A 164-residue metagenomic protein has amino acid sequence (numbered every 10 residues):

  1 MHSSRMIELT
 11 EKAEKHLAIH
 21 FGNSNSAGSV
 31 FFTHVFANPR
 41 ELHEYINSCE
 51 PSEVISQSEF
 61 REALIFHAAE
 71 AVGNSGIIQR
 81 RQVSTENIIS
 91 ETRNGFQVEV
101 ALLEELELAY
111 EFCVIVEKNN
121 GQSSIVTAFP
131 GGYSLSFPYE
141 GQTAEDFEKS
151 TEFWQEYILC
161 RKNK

Functional and structural regions predicted by a protein language model:
M1-H2: N-terminal export/ancillary region detector
E8, E14, A18-I19, N23-L159: Functional cores of ribonucleases/endoribonucleases
K162-N163: Surface-exposed recognition patches
